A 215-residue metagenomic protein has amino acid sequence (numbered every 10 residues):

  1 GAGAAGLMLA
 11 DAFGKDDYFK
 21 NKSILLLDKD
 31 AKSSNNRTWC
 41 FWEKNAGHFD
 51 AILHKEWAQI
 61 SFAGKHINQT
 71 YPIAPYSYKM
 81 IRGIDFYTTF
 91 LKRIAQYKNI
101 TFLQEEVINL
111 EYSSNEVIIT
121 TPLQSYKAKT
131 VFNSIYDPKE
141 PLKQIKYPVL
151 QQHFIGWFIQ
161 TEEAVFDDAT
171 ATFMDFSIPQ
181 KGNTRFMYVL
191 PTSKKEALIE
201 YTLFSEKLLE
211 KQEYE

Functional and structural regions predicted by a protein language model:
G1-G3, L7: Glycine-rich Rossmann-fold phosphate-binding loop(s) that bind the pyrophosphate of adenine dinucleotide cofactors
A5, R82-F86, E210-Y214: Short amphipathic alpha-helical segments
M8, A12-N68, D85: N-terminal FAD cofactor-binding segment of flavoenzymes
A12, D16, R93-E215: Predominantly flavin-linked oxidoreductase catalytic cores and closely associated redox partners
L53-K55, G83, N133, Q152: Generic structural signal for well-ordered secondary structure
W57, S61-I67, Y76, M80-T101: N-terminal Rossmann-like dinucleotide/flavin-binding domain of flavoprotein oxidoreductases that bind FAD/FMN
N68-T70, S125: Short, solvent-exposed loop/turn motifs
P72-A74: Short glycine/proline- and acidic residue-enriched helix-loop micro-motifs that form flexible lids or anion-recognition
